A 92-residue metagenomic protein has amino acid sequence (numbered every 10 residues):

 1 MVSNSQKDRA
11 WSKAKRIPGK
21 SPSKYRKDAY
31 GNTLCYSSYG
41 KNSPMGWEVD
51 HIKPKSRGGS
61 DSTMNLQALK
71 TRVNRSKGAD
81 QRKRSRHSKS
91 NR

Functional and structural regions predicted by a protein language model:
M1, R57-S60: Short N-terminal micro-motifs specific to bacterial/archaeal maturation and metal-cluster initiation sites
V2-W47, K70: Short cysteine-rich loop/turn motifs with clustered Cys
I17-G19, S56, K77-D80: Substrate-binding/catalytic groove segments of enzymes that remodel or degrade extracellular structural polymers
G31, H51, G58-G59, G78: Glycine-centered flexibility sites
K41-N42, S60-S62: Extracellular/periplasmic catalytic domains that process cell-envelope and extracellular macromolecules
M45-R57, L66-T71: Histidine-centered catalytic micro-motifs used for acid/base chemistry in nuclease and nucleotide-processing active
S62-K89: Short Cys/His-centered divalent metal-binding micro-motifs
R92: A binding-site-centric feature that preferentially detects glycan-recognition modules on secreted/surface proteins
